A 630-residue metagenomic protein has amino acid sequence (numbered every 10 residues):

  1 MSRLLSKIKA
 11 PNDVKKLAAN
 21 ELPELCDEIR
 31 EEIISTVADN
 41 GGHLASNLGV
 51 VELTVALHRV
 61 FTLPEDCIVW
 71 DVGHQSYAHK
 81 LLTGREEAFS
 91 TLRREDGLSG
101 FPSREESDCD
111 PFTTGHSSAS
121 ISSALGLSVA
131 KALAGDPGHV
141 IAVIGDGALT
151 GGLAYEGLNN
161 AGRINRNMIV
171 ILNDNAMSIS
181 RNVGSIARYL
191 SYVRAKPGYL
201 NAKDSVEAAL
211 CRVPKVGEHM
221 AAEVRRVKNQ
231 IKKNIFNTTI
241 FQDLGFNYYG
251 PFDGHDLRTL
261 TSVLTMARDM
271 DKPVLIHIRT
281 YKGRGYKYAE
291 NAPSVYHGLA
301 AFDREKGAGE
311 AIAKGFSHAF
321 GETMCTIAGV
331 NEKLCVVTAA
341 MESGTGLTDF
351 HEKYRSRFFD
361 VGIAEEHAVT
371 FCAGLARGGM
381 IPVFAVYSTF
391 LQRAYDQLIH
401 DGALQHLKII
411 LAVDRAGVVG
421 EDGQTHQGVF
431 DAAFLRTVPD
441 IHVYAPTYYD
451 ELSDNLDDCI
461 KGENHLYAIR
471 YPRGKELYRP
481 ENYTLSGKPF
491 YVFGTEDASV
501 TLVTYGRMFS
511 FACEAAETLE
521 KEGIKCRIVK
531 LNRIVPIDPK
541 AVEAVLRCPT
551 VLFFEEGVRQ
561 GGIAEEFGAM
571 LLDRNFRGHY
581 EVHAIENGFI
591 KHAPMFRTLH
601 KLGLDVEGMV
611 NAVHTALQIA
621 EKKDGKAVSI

Functional and structural regions predicted by a protein language model:
M1-L82, Q242-F246, D253-L257, H277: N-terminal amphipathic, basic-rich helices that act as targeting or association modules
A18, D146, Y448: Short, conserved phosphate/pyrophosphate- and ester-handling motifs at nucleotide-, phospho-/glycolipid
G42-A45, L53, G135-D136, F252 (+3 more regions): Short, surface-exposed helix-loop/turn micro-motifs enriched in polar/charged residues
H43-I164, K333-L334, T338-A339, L347-D349: Cofactor-binding active-site loop characterized by glycine-rich and histidine/acidic residues
T91-S123, L133-P137, R163-V295, G307-K353 (+7 more regions): Thiamine diphosphate
V140, I144-G157, G346, F358 (+3 more regions): Extended, hydrophobic alpha-helical segments in both membrane/secreted and soluble proteins
A301-D303, R436-P480: Helix-enriched interaction subdomains in cytosolic or periplasmic regions, typified by TIR/SEFIR signaling/NADase cores
